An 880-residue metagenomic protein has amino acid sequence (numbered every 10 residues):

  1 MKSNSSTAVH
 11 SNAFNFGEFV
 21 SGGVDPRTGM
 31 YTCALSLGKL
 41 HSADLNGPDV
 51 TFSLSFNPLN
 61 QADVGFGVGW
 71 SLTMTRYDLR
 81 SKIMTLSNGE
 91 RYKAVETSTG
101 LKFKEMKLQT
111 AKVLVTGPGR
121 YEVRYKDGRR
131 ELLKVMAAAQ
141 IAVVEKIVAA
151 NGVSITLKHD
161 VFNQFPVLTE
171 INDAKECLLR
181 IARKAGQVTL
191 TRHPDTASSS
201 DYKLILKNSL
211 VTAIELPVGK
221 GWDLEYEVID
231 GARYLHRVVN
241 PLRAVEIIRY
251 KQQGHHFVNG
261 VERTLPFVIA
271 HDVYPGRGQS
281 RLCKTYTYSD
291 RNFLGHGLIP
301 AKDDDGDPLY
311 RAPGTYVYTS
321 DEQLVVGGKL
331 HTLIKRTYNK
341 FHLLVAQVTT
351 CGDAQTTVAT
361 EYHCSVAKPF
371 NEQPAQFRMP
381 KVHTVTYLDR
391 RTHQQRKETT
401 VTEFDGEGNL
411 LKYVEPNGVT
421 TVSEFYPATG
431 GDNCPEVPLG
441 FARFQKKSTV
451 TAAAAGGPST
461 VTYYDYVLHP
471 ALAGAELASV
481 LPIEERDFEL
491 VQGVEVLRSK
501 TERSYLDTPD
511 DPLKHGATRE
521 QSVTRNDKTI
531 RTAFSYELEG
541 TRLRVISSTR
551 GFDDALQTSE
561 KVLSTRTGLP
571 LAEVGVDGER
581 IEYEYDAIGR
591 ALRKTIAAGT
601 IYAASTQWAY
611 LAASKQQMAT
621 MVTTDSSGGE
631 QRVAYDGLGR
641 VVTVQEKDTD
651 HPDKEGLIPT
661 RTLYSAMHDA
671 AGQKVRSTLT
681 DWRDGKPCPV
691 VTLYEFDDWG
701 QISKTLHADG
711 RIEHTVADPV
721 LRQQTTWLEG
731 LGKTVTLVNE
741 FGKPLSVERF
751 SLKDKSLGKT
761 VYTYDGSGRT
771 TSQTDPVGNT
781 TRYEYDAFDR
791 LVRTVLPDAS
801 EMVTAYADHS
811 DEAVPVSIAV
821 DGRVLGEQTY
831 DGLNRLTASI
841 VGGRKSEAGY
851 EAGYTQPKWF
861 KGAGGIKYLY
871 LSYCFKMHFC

Functional and structural regions predicted by a protein language model:
M1-R129, E215-P217, N240, Q252-Q253 (+1 more regions): Intrinsically disordered, low-complexity segments enriched in small residues
L35, F52, Y92-C880: Extended charged/polar low-complexity repeat regions
